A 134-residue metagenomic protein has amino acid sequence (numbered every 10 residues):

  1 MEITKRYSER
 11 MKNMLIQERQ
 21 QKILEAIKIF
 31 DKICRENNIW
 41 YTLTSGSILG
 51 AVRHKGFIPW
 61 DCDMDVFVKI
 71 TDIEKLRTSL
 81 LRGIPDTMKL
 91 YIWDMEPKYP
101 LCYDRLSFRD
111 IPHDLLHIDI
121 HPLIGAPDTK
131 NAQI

Functional and structural regions predicted by a protein language model:
I3, M11-R35, L80-I134: Conserved catalytic core of two-metal-ion nucleotidyltransferases
D31-M64, V68: Active-site nucleotide-donor binding segment shared across nucleotidyl transfer reactions
I70-I73: Helix N-cap motif at beta-to-alpha junctions
L76: Conserved SAM-binding loop
